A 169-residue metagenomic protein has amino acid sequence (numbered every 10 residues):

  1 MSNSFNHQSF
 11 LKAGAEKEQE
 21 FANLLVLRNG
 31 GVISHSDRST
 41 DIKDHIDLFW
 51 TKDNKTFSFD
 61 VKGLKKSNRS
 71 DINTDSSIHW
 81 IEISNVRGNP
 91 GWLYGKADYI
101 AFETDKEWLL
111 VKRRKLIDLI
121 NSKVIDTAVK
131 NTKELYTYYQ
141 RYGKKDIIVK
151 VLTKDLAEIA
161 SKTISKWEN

Functional and structural regions predicted by a protein language model:
M1-S39, K65, I72: Acidic-basic catalytic patches of nuclease active cores, encompassing PD-(D/E)XK and other metal-cofactor nuclease
S4-S9, S34-H35, K62-L110: Catalytic cores of nucleic-acid endonucleases
L25, L48-N68: Conserved catalytic cores of phosphodiester-cleaving nucleases, focusing on short active-site segments
R38-F49: Beta-rich nucleic-acid/ligand-interaction surfaces
K43-H45, N54-S58, Y94-A97: Short connector loops at helix/strand junctions that flank enzyme active sites, especially segments positioning acidic
H45-D47, I78, A97-Y99, D146-I148: Short, acidic/polar N-cap/turn motifs at the starts of alpha helices
D105-N169: Non-catalytic C-terminal interaction segments of nucleic acid-processing enzymes
